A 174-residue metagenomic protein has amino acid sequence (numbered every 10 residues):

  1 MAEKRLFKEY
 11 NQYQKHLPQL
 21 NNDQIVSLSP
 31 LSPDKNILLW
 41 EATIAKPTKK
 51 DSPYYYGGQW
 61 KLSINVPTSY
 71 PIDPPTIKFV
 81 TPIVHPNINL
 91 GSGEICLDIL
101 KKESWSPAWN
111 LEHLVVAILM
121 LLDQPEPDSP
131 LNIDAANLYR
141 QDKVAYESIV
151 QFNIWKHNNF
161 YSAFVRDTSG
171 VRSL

Functional and structural regions predicted by a protein language model:
M1-L174: UBC/E2-like fold recognition across ubiquitin and ubiquitin-like conjugation systems, capturing catalytically active
